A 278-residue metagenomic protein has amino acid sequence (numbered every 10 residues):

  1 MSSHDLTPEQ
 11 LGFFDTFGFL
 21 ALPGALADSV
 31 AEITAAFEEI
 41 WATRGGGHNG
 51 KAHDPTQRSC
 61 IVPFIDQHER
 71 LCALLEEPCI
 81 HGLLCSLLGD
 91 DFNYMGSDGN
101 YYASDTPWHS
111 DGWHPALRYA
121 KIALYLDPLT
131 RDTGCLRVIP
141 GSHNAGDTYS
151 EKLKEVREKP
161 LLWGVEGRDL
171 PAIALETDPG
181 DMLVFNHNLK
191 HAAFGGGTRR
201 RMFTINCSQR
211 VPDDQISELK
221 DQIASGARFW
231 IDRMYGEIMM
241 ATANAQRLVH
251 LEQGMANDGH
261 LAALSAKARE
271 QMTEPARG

Functional and structural regions predicted by a protein language model:
M1-T16, A21-P115: Non-heme Fe(II)-dependent double-stranded beta-helix
F19-A21, K121-Y125, A172-A174, M182-V184 (+1 more regions): Conserved hydrophobic/aromatic beta-strand scaffold that supports enzyme active sites
T43-G46, M182, L189-G278: Non-heme Fe(II)/2-oxoglutarate
Y102, I139-G146, C207-P212: Short edge-strand/loop segments of extracellular domains
H109-Y119, L170-P171, T177, T198-R199: A short beta-loop-beta micro-motif enriched in histidine and acidic residues
D111, P160-R168, R201, E218-A224: Short, surface-exposed loop/helix-turn segments at secondary-structure junctions that function as lids/hinges flanking
A116-R131, E176-T177, N206-Q209: Short, conserved beta-strand element in jelly-roll/cupin
R131-F194: Double-stranded beta-helix
